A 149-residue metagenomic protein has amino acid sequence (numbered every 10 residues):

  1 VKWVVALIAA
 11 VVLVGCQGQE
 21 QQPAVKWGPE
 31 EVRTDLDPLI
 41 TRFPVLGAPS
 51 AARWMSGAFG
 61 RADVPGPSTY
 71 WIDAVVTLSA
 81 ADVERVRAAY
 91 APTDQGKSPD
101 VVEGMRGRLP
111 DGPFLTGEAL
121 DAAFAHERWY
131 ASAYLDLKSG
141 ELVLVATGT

Functional and structural regions predicted by a protein language model:
V1-V4: Positively charged n-region of N-terminal signal peptides that target proteins for export
V12-G15: C-terminal motif of bacterial Sec signal peptides marking the signal peptidase cleavage site
Q17-Q19: Bacterial signal peptide processing site
K26-M55: N-terminal "mature-domain start" segment
F43, D111-R128: Short, solvent-exposed secondary-structure boundary motifs
V45-T116: Mature extracytoplasmic domains of secretory-pathway proteins
L78-A80, A146-T149: Secondary-structure transition/turn motif
A125-S139, V143-A146: Short, exposed beta-strand-loop hairpins at the edges of beta-sheets in extracellular/periplasmic proteins
